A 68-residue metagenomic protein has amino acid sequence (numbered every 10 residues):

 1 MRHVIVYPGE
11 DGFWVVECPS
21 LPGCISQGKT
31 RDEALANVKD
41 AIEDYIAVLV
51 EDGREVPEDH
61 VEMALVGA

Functional and structural regions predicted by a protein language model:
M1-I5, A36-A68: Short, charged, surface-exposed hinge/linker loops at domain edges that act as mobile lids or interdomain connectors
R2, W14, C24-S26: Structural detector for hydrophobic anchor residues on beta-strands
V6-L21: Short aromatic-glycine-(Arg/Gly/Cys) micro-motifs in beta-strand/loop hairpins
P22-D32: A short, exposed loop/beta-hairpin motif centered on an aromatic-Gly-Thr core
